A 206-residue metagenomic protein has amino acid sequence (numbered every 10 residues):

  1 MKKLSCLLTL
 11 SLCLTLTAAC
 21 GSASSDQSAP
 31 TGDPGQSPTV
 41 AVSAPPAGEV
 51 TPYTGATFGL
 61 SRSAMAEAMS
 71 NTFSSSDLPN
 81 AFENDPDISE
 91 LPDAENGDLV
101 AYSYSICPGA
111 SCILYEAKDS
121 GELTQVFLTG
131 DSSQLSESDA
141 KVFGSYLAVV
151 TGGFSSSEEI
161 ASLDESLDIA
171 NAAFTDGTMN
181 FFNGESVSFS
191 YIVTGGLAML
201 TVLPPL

Functional and structural regions predicted by a protein language model:
M1-L8: Bacterial N-terminal signal peptides that target proteins for export
L8-L14: Hydrophobic helical h-region of N-terminal Sec-dependent signal peptides in bacterial secretory/periplasmic proteins
T15-A19: C-terminal motif of bacterial Sec signal peptides marking the signal peptidase cleavage site
G21-S24: Bacterial signal peptide processing site
A29-L91: N-terminal low-complexity, Pro/Thr/Ser-rich intrinsically disordered segments that act as propeptides or flexible
E67-N96, G153-G184: Short glycine-rich, low-complexity/disordered patches
G109-N171: Long, charged/polar, surface-exposed segments that mediate recognition or autoinhibition
N180-P204: Short, exposed beta-strand-loop hairpins at the edges of beta-sheets in extracellular/periplasmic proteins
